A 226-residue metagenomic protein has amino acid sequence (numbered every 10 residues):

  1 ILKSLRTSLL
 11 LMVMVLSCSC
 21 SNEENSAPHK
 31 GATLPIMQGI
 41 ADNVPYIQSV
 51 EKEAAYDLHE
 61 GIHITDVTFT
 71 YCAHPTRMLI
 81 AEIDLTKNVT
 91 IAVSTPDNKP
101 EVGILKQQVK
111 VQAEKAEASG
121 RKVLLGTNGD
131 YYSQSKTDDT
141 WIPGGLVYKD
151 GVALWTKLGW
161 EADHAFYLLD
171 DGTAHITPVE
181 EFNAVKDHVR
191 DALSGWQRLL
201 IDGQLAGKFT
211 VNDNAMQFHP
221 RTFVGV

Functional and structural regions predicted by a protein language model:
I1-L9: Bacterial N-terminal signal peptides that target proteins for export
L16-S19: C-terminal motif of bacterial Sec signal peptides marking the signal peptidase cleavage site
S21-G159, H164-A165, T173-I176: Zymogen propeptides
T65-V67, A162, V185, G207-V211 (+1 more regions): Glycine-rich, charged/polar anion/phosphate-binding loops that engage phosphate groups from diverse ligands
T137-D139, I176-E181, K186-V189, T210-N212: A short secondary-structure junction signal
W160-E161, L169, D191-S194, M216-P220: Short gly/pro-enriched beta-turn/loop segments at secondary-structure junctions
L168, A174, L205, F209-V226: Extended C-terminal subregions enriched in glycine
D187-T210: Short, conserved active-site entrance elements at the starts or edges of catalytic domains
